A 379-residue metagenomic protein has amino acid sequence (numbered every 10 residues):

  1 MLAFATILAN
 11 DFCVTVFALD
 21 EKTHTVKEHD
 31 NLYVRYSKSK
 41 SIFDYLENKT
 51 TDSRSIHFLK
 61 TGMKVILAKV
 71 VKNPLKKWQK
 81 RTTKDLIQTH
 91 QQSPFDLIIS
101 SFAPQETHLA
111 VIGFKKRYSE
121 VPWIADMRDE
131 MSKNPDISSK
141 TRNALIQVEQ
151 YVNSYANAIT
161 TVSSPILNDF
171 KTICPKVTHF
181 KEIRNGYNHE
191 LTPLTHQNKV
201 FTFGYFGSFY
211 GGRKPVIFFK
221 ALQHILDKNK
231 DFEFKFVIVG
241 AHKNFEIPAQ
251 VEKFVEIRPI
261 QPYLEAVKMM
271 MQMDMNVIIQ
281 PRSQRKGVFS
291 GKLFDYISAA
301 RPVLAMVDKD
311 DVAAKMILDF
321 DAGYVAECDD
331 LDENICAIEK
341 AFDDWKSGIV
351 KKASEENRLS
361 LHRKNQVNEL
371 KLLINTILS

Functional and structural regions predicted by a protein language model:
M1-S41, A158, L167, Q223-K228 (+2 more regions): N-terminal subdomain of nucleotide-sugar transferases
A3-F4, N73, K77-K84, E106-L109 (+3 more regions): Membrane-proximal helix-turn-helix segments that form the acceptor-binding/catalytic region of lipid-linked
D20, P165, I183-G186: Carbohydrate-associated surface elements
P122-I124, S132-Y151, H189: Nucleotide-sugar donor phosphate/pyrophosphate-binding loop at the beta->alpha transition of glycosyltransferases
H196-R213, F219, Q366: Conserved donor-binding/catalytic core segment of Leloir-type glycosyltransferases
R213, P262-M271, N276-I297, P302-K315: Nucleotide-sugar-dependent
N229-K230, G240-V267: Nucleotide-activated donor-binding/catalytic signature segment of Leloir-type glycosyltransferases, i.e., the conserved
D329-I335, K346-T376: A charged, aromatic-enriched C-terminal amphipathic alpha-helix characteristic of glycosyltransferases across folds
